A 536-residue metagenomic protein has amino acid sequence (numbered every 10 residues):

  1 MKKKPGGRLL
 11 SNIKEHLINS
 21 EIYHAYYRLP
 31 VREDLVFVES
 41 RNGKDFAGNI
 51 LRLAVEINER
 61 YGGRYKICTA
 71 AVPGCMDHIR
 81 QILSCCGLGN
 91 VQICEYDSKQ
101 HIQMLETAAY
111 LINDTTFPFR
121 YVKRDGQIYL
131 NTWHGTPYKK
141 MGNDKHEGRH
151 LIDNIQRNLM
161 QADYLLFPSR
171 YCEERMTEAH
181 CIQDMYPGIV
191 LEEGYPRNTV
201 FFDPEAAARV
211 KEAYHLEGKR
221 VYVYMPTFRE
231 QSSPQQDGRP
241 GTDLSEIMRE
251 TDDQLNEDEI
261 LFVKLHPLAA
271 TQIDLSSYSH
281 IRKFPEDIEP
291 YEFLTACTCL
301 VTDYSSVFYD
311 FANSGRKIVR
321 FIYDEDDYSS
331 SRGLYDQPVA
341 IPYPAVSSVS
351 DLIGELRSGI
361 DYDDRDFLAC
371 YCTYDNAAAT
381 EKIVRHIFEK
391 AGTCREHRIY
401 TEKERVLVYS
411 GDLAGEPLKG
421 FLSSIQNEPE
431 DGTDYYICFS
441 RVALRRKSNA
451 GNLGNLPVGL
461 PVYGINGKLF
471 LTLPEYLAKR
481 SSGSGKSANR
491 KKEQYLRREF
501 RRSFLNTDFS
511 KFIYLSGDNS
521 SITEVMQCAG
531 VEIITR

Functional and structural regions predicted by a protein language model:
K2-G6, L10-S11, L17-A70, R398-S448 (+2 more regions): N-terminal subdomain of nucleotide-sugar transferases
P5-N19, T136-K145, N154-P234, D361-L368 (+2 more regions): A nucleotide-sugar donor-handling region in carbohydrate enzymes
F37-F202, F470-T535: Active-site and donor-binding regions of nucleotide-sugar-utilizing enzymes
A47-A54, E59, Y195-I273, A414-F421 (+1 more regions): Conserved catalytic-core segment of nucleotide-activated headgroup transferases in glycan assembly
I93-A109, P267-Y309: Donor nucleotide-activated moiety binding/catalytic core segment of transferases that use nucleotide-activated donors
Y110-K140, I288-S331: A donor-sugar binding/catalytic signature common to diverse glycosyltransferases and related nucleotide-sugar
E192, D274-S279, S306-C372: Catalytic binding pocket for nucleotide-activated donors in carbohydrate/polymer assembly enzymes
S350-L413: C-terminal amphipathic helix plus adjacent low-complexity, charged tail appended to glycosyltransferase catalytic
